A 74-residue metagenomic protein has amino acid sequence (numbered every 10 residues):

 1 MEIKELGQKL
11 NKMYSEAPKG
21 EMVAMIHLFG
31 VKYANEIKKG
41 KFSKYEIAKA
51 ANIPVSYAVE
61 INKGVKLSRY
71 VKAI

Functional and structural regions predicted by a protein language model:
M1-L6: General nucleic-acid-binding
G7-K32: Short, Lys/Arg-enriched anionic-surface-contact patches
G40: Flexible coil/turn residues that form the inter-helical turn or adjacent wing/linker of helix-turn-helix
S43-A50: Short alpha-helical "recognition helix" segments of helix-turn-helix
A50-N62: Short, basic interhelical loop/turn and adjoining N-cap of the next helix at nucleic-acid- or acidic-partner-contacting
K63, S68-I74: Short Lys/Arg-enriched helix C-cap and helix-to-coil transition segments that create basic nucleic-acid-contact patches
